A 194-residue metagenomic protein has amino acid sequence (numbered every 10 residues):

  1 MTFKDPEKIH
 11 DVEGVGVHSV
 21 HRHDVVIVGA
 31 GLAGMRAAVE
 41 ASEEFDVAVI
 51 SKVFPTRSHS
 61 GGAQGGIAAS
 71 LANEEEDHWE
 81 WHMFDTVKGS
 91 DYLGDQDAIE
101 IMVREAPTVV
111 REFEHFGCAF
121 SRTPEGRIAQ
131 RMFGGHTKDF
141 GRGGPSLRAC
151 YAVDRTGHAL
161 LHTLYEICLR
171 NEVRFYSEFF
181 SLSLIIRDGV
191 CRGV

Functional and structural regions predicted by a protein language model:
M1-V25, E43-E44: Extreme N-terminal leader/targeting segments of oxidoreductases
T2-P6, V15, D46, P55-G193: Conserved N-terminal/central alpha/beta ligand/cofactor-binding core
V25-V49: N-terminal Rossmann-like FAD-binding beta1-loop-alpha1 element of flavoenzymes
